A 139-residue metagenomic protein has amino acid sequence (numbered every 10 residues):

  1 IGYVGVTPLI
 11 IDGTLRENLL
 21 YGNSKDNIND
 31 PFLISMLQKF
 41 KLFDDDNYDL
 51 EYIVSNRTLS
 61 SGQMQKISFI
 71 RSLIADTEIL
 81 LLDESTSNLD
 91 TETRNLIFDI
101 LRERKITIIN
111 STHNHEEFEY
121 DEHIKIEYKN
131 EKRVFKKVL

Functional and structural regions predicted by a protein language model:
I1-L9, G13, H115: ABC ATPase nucleotide-binding domain signature
I11, F40-I67, R71: ABC-fold ATPase nucleotide-binding domain signature/coupling loops
R16-V54, N95-D99: ABC ATPase nucleotide-binding domain helical subdomain, centered on the C-loop/LSGGQ "ABC signature"
S55-T58, E84-S85, L89-T93, I97: Walker B catalytic motif
A75-D76: Conserved signature/switch motifs of ABC ATPase nucleotide-binding domains
I100-F118: Conserved catalytic loops of ABC-family nucleotide-binding domains
H113, E119-L139: H-loop (His-switch) and adjacent beta-strand-loop-beta switch element of ABC-type ATPase nucleotide-binding domains
